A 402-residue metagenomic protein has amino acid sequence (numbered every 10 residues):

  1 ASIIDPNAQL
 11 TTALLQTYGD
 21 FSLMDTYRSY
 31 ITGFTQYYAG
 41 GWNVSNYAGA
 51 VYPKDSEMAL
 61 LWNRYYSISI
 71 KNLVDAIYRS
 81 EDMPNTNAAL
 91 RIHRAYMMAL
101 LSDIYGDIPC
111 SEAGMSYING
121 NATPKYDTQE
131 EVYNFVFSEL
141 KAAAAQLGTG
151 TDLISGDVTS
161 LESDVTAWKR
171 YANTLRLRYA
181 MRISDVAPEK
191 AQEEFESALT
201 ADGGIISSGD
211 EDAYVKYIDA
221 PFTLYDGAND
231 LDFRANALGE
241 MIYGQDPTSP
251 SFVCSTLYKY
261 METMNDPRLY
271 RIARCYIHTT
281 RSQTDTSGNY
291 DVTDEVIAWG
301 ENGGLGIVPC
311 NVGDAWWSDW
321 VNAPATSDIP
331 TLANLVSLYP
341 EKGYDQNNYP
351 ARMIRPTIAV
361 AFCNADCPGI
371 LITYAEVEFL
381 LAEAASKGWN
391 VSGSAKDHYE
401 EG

Functional and structural regions predicted by a protein language model:
A1-Q36, N46-A50, A59-L60, I70-K71 (+2 more regions): Acidic, glycine-rich segments characteristic of secretory precursors and extracytoplasmic regions
G40-H93, M97-G402: Structured, solvent-exposed acidic/aromatic patches
